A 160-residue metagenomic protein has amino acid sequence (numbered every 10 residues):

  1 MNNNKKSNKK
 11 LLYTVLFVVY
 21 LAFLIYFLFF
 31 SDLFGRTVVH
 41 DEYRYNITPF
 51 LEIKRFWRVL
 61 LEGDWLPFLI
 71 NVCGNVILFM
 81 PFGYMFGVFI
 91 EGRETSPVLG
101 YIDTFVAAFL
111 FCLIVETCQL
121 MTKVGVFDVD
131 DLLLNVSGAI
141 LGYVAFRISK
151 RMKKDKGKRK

Functional and structural regions predicted by a protein language model:
M1-V124, V129, I140-K160: Bulky hydrophobic segments
